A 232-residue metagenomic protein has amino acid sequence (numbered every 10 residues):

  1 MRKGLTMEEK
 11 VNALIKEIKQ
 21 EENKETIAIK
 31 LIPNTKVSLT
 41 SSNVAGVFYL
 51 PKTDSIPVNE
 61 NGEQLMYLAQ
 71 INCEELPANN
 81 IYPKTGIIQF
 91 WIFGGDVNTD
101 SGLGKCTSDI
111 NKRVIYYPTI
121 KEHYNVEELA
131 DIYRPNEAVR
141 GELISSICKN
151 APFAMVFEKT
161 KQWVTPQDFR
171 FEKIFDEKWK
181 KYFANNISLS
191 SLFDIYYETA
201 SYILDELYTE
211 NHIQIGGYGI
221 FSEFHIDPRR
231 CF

Functional and structural regions predicted by a protein language model:
R2-F232: Preference for intrinsically disordered or flexible, low-complexity segments and adjacent hinge/connector residues
